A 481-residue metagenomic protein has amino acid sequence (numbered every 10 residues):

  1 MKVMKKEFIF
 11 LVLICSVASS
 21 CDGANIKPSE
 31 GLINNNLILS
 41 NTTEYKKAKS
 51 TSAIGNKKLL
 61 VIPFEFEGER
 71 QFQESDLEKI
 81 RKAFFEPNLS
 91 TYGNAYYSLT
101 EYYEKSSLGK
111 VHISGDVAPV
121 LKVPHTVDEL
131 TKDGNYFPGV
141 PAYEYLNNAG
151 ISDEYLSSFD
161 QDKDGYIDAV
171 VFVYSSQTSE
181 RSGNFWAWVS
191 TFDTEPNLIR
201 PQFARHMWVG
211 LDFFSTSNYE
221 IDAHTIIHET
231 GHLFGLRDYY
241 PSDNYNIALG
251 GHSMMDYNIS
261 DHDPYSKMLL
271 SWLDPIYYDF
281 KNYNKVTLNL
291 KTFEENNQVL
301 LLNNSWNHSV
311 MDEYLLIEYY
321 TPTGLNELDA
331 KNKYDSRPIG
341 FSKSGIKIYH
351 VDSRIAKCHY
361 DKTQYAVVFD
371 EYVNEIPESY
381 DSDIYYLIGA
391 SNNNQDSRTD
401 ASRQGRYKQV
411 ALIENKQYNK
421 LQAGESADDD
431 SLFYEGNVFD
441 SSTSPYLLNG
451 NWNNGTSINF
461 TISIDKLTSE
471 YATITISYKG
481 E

Functional and structural regions predicted by a protein language model:
M1-E7: Positively charged n-region of N-terminal signal peptides that target proteins for export
E7-S16: Sec-dependent N-terminal signal peptides
A18-S20: C-terminal motif of bacterial Sec signal peptides marking the signal peptidase cleavage site
G23-E86: N-terminal module-boundary/linker segments of secreted carbohydrate-active enzymes
S50, A95-R200: Active-site-proximal segments of metallohydrolase catalytic domains
R70-G109: Active-site-surrounding "flap" and adjacent substrate/cofactor-binding loops of secreted or lumenal enzymes, prototyped
Y96, S106, A169-R337, R354: Extracellular hydrolytic enzyme modules, especially secreted metalloproteases of the metzincin/thermolysin-like class
E295-E481: Extracellular low-complexity, Gly/Ser/Thr-rich intrinsically disordered linkers and protease-sensitive activation/hinge
